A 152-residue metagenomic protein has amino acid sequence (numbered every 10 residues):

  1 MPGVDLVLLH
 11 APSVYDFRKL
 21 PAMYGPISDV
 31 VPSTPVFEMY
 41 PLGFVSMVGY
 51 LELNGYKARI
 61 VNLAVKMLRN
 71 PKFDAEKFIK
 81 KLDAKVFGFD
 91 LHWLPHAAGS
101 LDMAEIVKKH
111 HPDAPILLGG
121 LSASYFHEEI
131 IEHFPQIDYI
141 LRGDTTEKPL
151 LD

Functional and structural regions predicted by a protein language model:
P2-V4, K85: Nucleotide donor/acceptor-binding cores
V4-V36: Short glycine-rich His-centered loop
V36-F37, W93: A generic secondary-structure micro-motif detector that highlights 1-2 residue hydrophobic/ambivalent hotspots embedded
Y40: Short, conserved glycine- and acidic-residue-centered signature motifs in active-site or ligand-binding loops
G43, M47-Y50, N54, R59-D152: Glycine-rich beta-alpha loop elements in corrinoid/cobalamin-binding modules across cobalamin-dependent enzymes
